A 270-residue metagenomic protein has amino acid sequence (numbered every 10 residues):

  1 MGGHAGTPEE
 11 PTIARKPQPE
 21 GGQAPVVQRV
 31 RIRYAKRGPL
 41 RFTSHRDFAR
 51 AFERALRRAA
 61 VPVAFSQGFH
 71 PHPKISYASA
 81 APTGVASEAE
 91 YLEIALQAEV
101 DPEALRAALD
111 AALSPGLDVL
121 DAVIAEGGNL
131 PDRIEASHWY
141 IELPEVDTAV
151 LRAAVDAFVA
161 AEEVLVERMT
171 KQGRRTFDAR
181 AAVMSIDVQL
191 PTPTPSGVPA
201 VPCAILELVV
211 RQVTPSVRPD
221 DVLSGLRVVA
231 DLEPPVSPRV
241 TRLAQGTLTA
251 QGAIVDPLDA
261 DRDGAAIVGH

Functional and structural regions predicted by a protein language model:
M1-P25: Charged, low-complexity intrinsically disordered regulatory segments in eukaryotic signaling
G2, A24, A161-H270: Core RNA-modification/binding signature centered on pseudouridine synthases
V26-T43, V63-Q67: Conserved interaction-surface patches within small, structured recognition/assembly domains
Y34-K36, I94-V100, I141-V146, L208-Q212: Short beta-strand-to-loop capping motifs
P39, A64-Q97, A125-E126: Short, charge-patterned binding micro-sites
P39-V63: N-terminal ordered "arm"
E88-Y140: Ordered, amphipathic secondary-structure segments that act as subunit-interaction surfaces in large macromolecular
P102-L113, L151-A161, D221-S224: Short amphipathic alpha-helices in soluble, non-transmembrane regions that often serve as interface/regulatory elements
